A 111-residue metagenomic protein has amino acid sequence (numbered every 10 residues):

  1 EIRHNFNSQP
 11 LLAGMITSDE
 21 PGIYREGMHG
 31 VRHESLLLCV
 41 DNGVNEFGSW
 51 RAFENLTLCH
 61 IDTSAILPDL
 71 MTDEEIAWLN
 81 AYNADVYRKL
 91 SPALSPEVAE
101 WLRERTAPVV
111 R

Functional and structural regions predicted by a protein language model:
E1-R111: Charged, cofactor-coupling segments
